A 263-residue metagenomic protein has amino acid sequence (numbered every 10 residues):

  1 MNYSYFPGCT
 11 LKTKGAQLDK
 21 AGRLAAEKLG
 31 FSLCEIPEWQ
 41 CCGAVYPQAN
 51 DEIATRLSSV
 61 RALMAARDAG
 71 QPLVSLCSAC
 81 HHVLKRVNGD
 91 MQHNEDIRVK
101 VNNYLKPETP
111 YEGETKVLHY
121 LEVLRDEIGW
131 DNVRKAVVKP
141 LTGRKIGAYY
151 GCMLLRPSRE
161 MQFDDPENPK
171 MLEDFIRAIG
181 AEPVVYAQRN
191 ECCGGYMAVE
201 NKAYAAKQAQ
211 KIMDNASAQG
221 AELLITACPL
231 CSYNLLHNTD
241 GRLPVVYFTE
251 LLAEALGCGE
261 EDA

Functional and structural regions predicted by a protein language model:
M1-A263: Iron-sulfur cluster-binding electron-transfer modules in prokaryotic oxidoreductases
